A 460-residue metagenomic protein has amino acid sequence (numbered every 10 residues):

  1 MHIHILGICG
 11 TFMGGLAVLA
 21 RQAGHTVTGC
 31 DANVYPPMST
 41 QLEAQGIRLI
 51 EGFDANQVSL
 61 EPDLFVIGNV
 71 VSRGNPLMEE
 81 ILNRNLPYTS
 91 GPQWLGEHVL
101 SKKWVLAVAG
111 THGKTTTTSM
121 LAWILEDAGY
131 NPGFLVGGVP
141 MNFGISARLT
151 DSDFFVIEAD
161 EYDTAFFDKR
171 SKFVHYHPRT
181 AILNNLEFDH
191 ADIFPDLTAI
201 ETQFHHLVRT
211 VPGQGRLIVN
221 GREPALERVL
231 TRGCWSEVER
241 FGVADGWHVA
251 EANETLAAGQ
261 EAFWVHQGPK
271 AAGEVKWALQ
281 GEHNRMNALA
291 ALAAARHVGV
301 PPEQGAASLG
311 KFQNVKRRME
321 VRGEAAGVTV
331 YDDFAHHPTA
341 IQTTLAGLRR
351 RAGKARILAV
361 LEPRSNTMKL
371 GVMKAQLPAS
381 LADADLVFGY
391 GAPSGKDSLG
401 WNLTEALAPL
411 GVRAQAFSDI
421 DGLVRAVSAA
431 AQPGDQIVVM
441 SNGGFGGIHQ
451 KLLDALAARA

Functional and structural regions predicted by a protein language model:
M1-M38, E43-L49, E61, F65 (+6 more regions): ATP-dependent carboxylate-amine ligase
I8, C30-D31, G52-F53, G68-V70 (+18 more regions): Fold-independent oxyanion-binding glycine-rich loops and adjacent beta-strand/coil segments at enzyme active sites
L19-Q22, E43, Q57-V58, N69 (+4 more regions): Phosphate-binding loop of NTP-binding sites
V34-Y35, A55-Q57, Q93-G96, V139-F143 (+4 more regions): Short acidic loop-to-helix transition motifs that present clustered carboxylates
I50-F53, G91-G96, F134-G138, G233-A257 (+4 more regions): Beta-strand->loop->alpha-helix junctions that form or flank phosphate-binding loops in nucleotide-handling enzymes
S101-W104, V243, Q267-W277, G323-V328: Glycine/charged-rich beta-loop-alpha catalytic/anionic-binding loops adjacent to active sites
S152, G259-F263, R317-M319: Change "...and in nucleic-acid phosphodiester-cleaving endonucleases..." to "...and in nucleic-acid processing enzymes
N253-G273: Acidic-glycine-rich active-site phosphate/pyrophosphate-binding loop
